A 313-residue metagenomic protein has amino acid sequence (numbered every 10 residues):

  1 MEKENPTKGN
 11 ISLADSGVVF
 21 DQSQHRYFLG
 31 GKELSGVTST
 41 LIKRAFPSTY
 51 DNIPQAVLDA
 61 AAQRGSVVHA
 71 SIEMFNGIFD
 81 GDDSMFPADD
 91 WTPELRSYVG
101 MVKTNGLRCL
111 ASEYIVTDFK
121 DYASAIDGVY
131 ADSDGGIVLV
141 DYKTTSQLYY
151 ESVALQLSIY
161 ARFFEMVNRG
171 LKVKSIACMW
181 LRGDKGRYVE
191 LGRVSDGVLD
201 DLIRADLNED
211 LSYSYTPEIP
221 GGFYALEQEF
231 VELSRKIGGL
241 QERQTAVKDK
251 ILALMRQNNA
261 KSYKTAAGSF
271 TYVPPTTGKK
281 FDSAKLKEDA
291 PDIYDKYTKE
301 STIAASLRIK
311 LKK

Functional and structural regions predicted by a protein language model:
M1-A123, D249: Metal-dependent nuclease catalytic cores that hydrolyze phosphodiester bonds in DNA/RNA, characterized by
V68-H69, S124-S146, Y160, L233: Conserved catalytic cores of phosphodiester-cleaving nucleases, focusing on short active-site segments
Y98, E232, G238-K313: Extended, charge-rich alpha-helical segments
Y114-V116, Y130-D132, T144-S146, W180 (+1 more regions): Short, flexible loop/turn elements at secondary-structure junctions
D118-Y122, Y149, N168: Short glycine/serine/proline-enriched coil/turn segments at secondary-structure junctions
D121-A123, I137, G186-Y188: Short, mixed charged/polar active-site loops that provide acid/base catalysis or chelate metal/phosphate cofactors
E151, R162-A253, N259: Metal-dependent nuclease catalytic regions and adjoining charged, substrate-binding loops involved in nucleic-acid end
V153-Q156: Short, conserved glycine- and acidic-residue-centered signature motifs in active-site or ligand-binding loops
